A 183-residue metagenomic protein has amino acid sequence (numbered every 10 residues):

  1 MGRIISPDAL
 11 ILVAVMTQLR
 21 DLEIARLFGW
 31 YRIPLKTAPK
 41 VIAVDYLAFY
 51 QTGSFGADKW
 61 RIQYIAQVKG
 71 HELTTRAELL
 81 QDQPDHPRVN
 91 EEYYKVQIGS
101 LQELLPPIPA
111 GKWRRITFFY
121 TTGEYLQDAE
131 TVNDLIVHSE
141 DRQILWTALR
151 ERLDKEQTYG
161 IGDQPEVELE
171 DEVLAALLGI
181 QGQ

Functional and structural regions predicted by a protein language model:
G2-Q183: Structured alpha/beta reader/binder surfaces that contact nucleic acids or chromatin modification marks
